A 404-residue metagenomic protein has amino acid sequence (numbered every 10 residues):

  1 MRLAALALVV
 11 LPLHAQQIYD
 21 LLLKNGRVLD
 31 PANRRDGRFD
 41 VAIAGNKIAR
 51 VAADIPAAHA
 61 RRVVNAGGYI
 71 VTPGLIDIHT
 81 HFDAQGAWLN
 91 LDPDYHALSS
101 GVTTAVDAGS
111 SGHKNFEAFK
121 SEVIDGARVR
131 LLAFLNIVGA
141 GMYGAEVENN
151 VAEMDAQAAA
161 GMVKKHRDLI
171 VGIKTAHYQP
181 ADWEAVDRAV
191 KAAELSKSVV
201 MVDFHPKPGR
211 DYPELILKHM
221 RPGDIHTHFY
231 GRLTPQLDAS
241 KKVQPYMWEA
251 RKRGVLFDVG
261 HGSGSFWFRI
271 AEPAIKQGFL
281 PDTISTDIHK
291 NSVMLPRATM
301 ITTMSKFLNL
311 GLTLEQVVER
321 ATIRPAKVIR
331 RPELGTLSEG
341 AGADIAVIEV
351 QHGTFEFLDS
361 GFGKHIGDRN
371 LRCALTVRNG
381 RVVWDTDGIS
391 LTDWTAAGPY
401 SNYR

Functional and structural regions predicted by a protein language model:
M1-L6: Sec-dependent signal peptide recognition, specifically the positively charged N-region followed immediately by
L13-A15: Boundary at the C-terminal end of the N-terminal hydrophobic targeting segment
Q17-L21, V28-T72: Histidine-rich, glycine-flanked metal-binding segment
G26, G342-A396: C-terminal cap of metal-dependent C-N hydrolases
Y69-D92, S111: Di-metal (Zn2+ and/or Mg2+/Mn2+) metal-binding site signature of metallo-dependent hydrolases with the MBL/beta-CASP
D94-A176: Divalent-metal coordination cores built from histidine and acidic residues
G172-M294: Active-site core of metal-dependent hydrolases
R269-H352: His/Asp/Glu-enriched, well-ordered alpha-helical/loop segment that forms or immediately abuts the divalent-metal
